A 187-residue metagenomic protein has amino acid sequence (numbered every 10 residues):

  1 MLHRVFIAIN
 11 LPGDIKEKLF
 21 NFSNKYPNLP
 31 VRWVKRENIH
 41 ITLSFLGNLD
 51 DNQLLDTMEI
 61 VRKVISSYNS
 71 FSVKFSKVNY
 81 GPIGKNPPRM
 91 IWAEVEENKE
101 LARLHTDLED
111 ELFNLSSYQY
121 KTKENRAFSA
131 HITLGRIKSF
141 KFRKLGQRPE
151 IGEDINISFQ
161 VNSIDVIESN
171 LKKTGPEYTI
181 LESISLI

Functional and structural regions predicted by a protein language model:
M1-I187: Histidine-dependent nucleotide/RNA phosphoesterase domain, centered on the 2H-phosphoesterase fold with its duplicated
